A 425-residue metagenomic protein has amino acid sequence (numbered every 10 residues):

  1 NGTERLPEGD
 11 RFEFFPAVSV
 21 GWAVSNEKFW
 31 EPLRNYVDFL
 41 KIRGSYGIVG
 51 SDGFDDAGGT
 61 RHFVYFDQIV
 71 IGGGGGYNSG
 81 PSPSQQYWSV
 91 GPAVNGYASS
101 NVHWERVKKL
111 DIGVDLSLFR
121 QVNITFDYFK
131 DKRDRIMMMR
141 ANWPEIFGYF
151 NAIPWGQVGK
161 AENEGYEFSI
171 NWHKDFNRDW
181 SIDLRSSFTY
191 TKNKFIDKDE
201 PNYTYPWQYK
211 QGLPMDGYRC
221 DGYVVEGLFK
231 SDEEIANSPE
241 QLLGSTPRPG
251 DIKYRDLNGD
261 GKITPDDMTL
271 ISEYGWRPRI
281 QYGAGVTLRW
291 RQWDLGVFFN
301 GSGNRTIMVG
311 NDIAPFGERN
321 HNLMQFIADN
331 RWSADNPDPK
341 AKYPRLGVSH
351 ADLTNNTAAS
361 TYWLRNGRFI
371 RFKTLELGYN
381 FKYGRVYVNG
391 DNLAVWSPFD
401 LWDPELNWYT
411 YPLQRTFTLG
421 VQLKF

Functional and structural regions predicted by a protein language model:
N1-G217, Y362-F425: Extracellular/periplasmic, surface-exposed regions of secreted and cell-surface proteins
T3, P247-P249, S302-R385, G390: Extracytoplasmic gating/loop element in the C-terminal half of outer-membrane beta-barrel translocons and assembly
A57-F66, D175-W276, N336: Conserved small-residue
G91-V94, K262-D267, D352-S360: Short glycine/proline-rich turn/loop motifs
M139-N142, I263-P265, I313: Conserved active-site-proximal loop/helix segments of enzymes involved in bacterial cell-wall and related
A152-E162, T204-C220, I271-G283, P315-D329: C-terminal extracellular loops and terminal segments of Gram-negative outer membrane beta-barrel proteins
E273-M308: Glycine-rich, aromatic-lined ligand/substrate-binding cores of catalytic and carbohydrate-binding domains
